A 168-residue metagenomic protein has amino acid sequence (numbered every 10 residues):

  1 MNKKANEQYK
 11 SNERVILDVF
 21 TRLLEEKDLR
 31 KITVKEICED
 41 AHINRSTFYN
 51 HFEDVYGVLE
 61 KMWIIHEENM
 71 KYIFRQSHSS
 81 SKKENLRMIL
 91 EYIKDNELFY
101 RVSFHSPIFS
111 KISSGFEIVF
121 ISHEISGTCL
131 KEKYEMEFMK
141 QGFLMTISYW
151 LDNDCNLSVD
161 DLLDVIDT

Functional and structural regions predicted by a protein language model:
M1-Y9: N-terminal intrinsically disordered/low-complexity leader segments
K10-T21, E25, R30-V34, E39-H42 (+2 more regions): An amphipathic alpha-helix adjacent to DNA-recognition modules
L24-K27, D40, S122-G127, K131-Y134 (+2 more regions): Cytosolic nucleotide-binding catalytic cores of signal-transduction proteins
L29, D95-L98, I125: Generic structural signal for secondary-structure transition and capping sites
I32-T33, R101-S103, I112, V159: Short, hydrophobic secondary-structure boundary micro-motifs
F74-R101: Hydrophobic alpha-helical connector segments
H105-M145, T168: Amphipathic alpha-helical packing segments from all-alpha helical-bundle domains
Y149-T168: C-terminal peripheral helix-coil segments that are non-catalytic and often amphipathic
